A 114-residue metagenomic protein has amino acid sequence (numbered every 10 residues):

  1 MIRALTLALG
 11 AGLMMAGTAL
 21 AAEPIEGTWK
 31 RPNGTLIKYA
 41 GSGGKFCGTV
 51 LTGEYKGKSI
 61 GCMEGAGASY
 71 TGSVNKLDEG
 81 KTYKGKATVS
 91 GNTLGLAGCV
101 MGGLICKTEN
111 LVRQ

Functional and structural regions predicted by a protein language model:
M1-L7: Bacterial N-terminal signal peptides that target proteins for export
L7-M15: Hydrophobic helical h-region of N-terminal Sec-dependent signal peptides in bacterial secretory/periplasmic proteins
M15-A22: Sec/Tat signal peptide C-region and signal peptidase I cleavage site
A19, I37, F46, L94 (+1 more regions): A broad, low-specificity signal marking well-ordered, structured residues that form hydrophobic/aromatic
E23-T88: Central antiparallel beta-sheet cores of small beta-barrel/beta-sandwich binding domains
K84-N110: Short, exposed beta-strand-loop hairpins at the edges of beta-sheets in extracellular/periplasmic proteins
R113-Q114: Short, solvent-exposed mixed-charge patches
